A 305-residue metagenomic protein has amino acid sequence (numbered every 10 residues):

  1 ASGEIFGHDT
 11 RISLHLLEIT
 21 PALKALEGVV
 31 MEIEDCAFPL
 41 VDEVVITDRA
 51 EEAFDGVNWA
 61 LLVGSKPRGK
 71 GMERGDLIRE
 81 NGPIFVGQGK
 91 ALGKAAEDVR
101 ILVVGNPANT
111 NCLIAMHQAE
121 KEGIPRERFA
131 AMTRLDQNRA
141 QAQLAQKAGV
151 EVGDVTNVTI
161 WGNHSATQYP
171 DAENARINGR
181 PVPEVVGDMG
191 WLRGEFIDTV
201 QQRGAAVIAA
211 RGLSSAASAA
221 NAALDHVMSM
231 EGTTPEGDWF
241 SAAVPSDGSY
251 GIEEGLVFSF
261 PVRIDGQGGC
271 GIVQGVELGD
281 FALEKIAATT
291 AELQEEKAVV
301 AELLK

Functional and structural regions predicted by a protein language model:
A1-E4, G268: Canonical Rossmann dinucleotide-binding motif of NAD(H)/NADP(H)-dependent dehydrogenases/reductases, specifically
E4-V57, A298-E302: Conserved N-terminal Rossmann-fold NAD(P) cofactor-binding segment
T10-H15, V41-V45, V99-R100, R126-F129 (+2 more regions): Residue-level recognition of the N-termini of beta-strands and the immediately preceding loop/turn
A25, I84, A222: Charged catalytic carboxylate motif
V30-W59, S65-A96: A structured beta-alpha segment of the ubiquitous adenosine-cofactor-binding alpha/beta core
L61-L62, V103: Redox-cofactor binding/interface segments in oxidoreductases and associated redox assembly factors
E73-A142: Rossmann-like NAD(P)(H) cofactor-binding subdomain of soluble oxidoreductases
K121-A130, D136-K305: C-terminal substrate-binding/catalytic lobe of Rossmann-fold NAD(P)-dependent dehydrogenases
